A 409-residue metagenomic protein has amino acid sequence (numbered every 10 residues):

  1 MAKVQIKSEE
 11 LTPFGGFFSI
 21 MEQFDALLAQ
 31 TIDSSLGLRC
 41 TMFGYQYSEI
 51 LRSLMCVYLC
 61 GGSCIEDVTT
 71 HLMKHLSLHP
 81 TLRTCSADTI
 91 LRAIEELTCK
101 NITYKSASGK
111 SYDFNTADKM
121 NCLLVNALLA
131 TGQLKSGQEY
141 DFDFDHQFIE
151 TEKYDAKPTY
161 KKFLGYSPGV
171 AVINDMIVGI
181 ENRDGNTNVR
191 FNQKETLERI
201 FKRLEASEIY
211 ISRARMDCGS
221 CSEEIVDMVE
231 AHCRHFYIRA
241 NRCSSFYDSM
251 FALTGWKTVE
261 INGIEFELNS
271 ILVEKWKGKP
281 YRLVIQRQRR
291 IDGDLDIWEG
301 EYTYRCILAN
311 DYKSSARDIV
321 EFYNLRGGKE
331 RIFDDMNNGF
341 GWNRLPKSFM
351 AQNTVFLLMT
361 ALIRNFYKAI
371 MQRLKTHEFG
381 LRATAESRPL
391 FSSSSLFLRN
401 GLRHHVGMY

Functional and structural regions predicted by a protein language model:
M1, Q30-S34, L72, W298-T303 (+4 more regions): Short acidic (Asp/Glu) and glycine-rich catalytic loops that position anionic groups and cofactors
M1-F163, V170-N186, Q193-S207, H377 (+1 more regions): Dynamic "connector" segments at or just before major functional cores
S53-L54, V68, S86-I90, Y140-F148 (+6 more regions): Short, conserved catalytic/metal-binding motifs centered on acidic residues
V68, V259-E260, D318-M350, V355 (+2 more regions): Short amphipathic alpha-helical "interface-anchor" segments enriched in bulky aromatics
L128-A130, A351-R382: C-terminal amphipathic alpha-helical
F191-Y247: Domain-level cores of phosphate- or acyl-group-handling catalytic modules
H235-N338: An anionic, glycine-rich sequence signature occurring as long contiguous blocks
F366-Y409: A short, flexible helix-boundary coil/loop motif
